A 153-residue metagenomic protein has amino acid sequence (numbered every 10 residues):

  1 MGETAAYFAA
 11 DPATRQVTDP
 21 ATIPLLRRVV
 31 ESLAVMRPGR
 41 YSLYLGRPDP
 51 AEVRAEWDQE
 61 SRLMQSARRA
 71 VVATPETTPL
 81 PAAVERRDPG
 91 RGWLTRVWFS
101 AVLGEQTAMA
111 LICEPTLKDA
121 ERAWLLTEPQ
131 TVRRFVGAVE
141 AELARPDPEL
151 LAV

Functional and structural regions predicted by a protein language model:
M1-E76, L151: Intrinsically disordered, low-complexity terminal regulatory regions
D11, D19, D49, D58 (+5 more regions): Acidic-enriched, low-complexity/disordered segments with a strong bias for Aspartate over Glutamate
L43, V53, A73, M109-I112 (+3 more regions): Generic marker of "main functional regions" within proteins
T74-P79, Q106: Short beta-alpha junction loops
R86-T127: HKD (HxKxxxxD) catalytic microenvironment of the phospholipase D
C113-V153: Signature of lipid phosphatidyltransferase scaffolds
